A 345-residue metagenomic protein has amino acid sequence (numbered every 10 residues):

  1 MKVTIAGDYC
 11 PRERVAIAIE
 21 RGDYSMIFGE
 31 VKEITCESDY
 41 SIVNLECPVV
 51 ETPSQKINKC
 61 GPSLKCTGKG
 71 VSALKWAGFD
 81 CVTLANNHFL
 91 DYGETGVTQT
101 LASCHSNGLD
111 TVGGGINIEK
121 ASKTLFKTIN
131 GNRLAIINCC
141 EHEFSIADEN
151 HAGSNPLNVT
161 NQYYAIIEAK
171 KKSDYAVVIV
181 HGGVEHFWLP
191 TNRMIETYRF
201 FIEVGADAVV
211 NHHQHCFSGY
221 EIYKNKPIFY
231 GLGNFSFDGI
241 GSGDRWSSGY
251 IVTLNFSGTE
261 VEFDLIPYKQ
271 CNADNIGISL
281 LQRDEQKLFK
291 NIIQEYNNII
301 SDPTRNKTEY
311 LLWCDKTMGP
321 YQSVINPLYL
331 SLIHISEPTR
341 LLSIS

Functional and structural regions predicted by a protein language model:
M1-A85, G93: N-terminal catalytic scaffold of extracellular/periplasmic and nuclease hydrolases that process anionic headgroups
R12-R14, V49-T52, N87-L101, I118-K123 (+4 more regions): Active-site environment of divalent metal-dependent phosphoester hydrolases
R14-G29, L64, T128-A176, E196 (+1 more regions): Binuclear metal-dependent hydrolase catalytic cores centered on His/Asp/Glu-rich metal-binding motifs
S38-V50, N86-N87, A169-L189: Short acidic, glycine-rich surface-loop motifs adjacent to enzyme active sites
P53-K75, Y175-D207: Active-site-proximal segments of metal-dependent phosphoesterases and phosphodiesterases across multiple
G78-C81, T191-I251: Conserved beta-sheet core of the metallophosphoesterase superfamily
S122-I136, P227-Y296: Binuclear metal-dependent phosphoesterase catalytic core
I333-S345: Single conserved hydrophobic/aromatic residue that forms the stacking wall/gate of nucleotide- or nucleobase-binding
